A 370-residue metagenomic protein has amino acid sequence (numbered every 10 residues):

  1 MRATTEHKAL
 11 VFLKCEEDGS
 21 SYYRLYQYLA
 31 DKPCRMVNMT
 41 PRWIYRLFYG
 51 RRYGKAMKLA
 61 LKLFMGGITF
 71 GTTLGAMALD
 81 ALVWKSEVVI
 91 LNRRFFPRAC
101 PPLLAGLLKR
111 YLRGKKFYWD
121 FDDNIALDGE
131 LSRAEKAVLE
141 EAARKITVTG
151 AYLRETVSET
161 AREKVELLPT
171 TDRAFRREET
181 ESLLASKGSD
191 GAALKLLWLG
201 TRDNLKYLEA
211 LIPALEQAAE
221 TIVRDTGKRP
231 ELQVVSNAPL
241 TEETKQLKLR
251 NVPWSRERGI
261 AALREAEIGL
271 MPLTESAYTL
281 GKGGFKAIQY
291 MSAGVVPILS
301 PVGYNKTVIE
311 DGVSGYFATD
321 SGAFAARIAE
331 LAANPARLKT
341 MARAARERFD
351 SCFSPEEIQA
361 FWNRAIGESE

Functional and structural regions predicted by a protein language model:
M1-P97: N-terminal pre-catalytic "stem/leader" segment of glycosyltransferase-like enzymes
R2-E6, E178-K195, D225, E368: Nucleotide-sugar donor-binding and catalytic loop/hinge architecture of NDP-sugar-dependent glycosyltransferases
E16, S20-Y28, T40, P102 (+3 more regions): Conserved catalytic-core segment of nucleotide-activated headgroup transferases in glycan assembly
Y28, A336-I366: A charged, aromatic-enriched C-terminal amphipathic alpha-helix characteristic of glycosyltransferases across folds
L74-S86, L103-G114, W119, D123-I146: Membrane-proximal helix-turn-helix segments that form the acceptor-binding/catalytic region of lipid-linked
Y118, I125-A126, E141-T180: Donor nucleotide-sugar binding/catalytic pocket of nucleotide-sugar-dependent glycosyltransferases
D203-K206, R256-S292, I298-T307: Nucleotide-sugar-dependent
I309-G322, E330-A336: Conserved acidic donor-binding segment of nucleotide-sugar-dependent glycosyltransferases
